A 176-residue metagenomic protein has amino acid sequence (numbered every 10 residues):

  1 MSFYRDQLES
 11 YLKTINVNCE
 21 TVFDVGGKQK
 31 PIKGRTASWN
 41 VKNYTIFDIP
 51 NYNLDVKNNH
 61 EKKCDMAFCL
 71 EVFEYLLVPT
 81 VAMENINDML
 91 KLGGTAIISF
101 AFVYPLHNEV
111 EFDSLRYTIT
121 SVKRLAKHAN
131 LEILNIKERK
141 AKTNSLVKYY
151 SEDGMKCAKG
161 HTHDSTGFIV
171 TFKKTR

Functional and structural regions predicted by a protein language model:
M1-M66, T166-F168: Conserved N-terminal segment of class I S-adenosyl-L-methionine
I15, K57, L92-G93, Y149 (+1 more regions): Low-complexity, intrinsically disordered/propeptide-like segments
V17, W39-V41, K91, H128-L131: Short, well-ordered coil/turn elements that cap or connect secondary structure elements
E20, G93-G94: Surface-exposed loop/turn positions
D24, C69, I98: Redox-cofactor binding/interface segments in oxidoreductases and associated redox assembly factors
M66-V72: A short beta-strand submotif of the Rossmann-like class I SAM-dependent methyltransferase core that lines
L77-N85, T95-R176: S-adenosyl-L-methionine-dependent methyltransferase catalytic module, highlighting the catalytic core
